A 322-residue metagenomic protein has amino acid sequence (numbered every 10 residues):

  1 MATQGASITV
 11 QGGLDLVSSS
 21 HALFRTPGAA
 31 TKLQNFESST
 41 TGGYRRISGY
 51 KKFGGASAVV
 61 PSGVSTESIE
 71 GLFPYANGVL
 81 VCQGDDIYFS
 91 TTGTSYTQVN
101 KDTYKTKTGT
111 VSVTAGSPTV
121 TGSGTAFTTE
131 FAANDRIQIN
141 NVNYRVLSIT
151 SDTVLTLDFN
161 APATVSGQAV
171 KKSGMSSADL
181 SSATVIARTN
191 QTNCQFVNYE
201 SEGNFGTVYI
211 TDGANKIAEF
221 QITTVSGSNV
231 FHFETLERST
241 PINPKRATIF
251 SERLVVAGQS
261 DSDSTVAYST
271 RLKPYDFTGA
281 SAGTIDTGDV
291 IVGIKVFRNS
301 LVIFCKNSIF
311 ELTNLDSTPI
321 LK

Functional and structural regions predicted by a protein language model:
M1-T103, S177, E219-F220, E237-F310: N-terminal beta-propeller domains
F73-P74, V81-C82, T114, E130-F131 (+7 more regions): Residue-level signal for WD-repeat beta-propeller blades
V81, P118-S123, L155-L157, V208-I210 (+2 more regions): Generic recognition of long tandem-repeat/solenoid scaffolds
T91-T94, I222-V225, L315-S317: Short loop/turn segments that connect beta-strands within beta-propeller blades
D102-C194, S226-H232, E237: Small/polar beta-strand repeat architecture
Q195-E237: Hydrophobic or amphipathic alpha-helical targeting/insertion segments
L312-K322: Blade-edge beta-strand/turn elements of extracellular beta-propeller and related beta-sheet repeat scaffolds
